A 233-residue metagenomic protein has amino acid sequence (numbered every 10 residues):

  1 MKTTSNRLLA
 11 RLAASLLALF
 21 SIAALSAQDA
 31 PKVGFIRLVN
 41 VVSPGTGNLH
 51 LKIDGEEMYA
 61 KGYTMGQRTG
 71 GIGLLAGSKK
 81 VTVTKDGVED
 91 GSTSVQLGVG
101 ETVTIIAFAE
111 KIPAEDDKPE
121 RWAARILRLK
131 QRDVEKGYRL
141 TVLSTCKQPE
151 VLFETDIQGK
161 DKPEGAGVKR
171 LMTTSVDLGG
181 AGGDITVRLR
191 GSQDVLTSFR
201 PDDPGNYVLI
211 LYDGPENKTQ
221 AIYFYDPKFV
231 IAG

Functional and structural regions predicted by a protein language model:
K2-A13: Bacterial N-terminal signal peptides that target proteins for export
R11-S21: Bacterial N-terminal signal peptides
A27-G233: Intrinsically disordered, low-complexity polar regions and short flexible loop motifs
